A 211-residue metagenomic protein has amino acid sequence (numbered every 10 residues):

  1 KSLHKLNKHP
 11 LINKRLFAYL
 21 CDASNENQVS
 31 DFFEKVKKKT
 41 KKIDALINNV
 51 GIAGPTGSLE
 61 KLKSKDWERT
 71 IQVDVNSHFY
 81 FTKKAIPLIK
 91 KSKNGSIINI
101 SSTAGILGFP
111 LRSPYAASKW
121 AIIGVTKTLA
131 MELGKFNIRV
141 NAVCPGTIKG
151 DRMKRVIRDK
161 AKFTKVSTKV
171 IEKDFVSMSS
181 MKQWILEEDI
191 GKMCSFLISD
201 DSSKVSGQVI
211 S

Functional and structural regions predicted by a protein language model:
L20-D31, S64: The beta1-alpha1 cofactor-binding region of Rossmann-like NAD(H)/NADP(H)-dependent oxidoreductases
G57-L59, K63-I71, F175: Substrate-binding pocket helix/loop in short-chain dehydrogenase/reductase
L59-E60, L107-S113, K135-F136, K182 (+1 more regions): Active-site loop immediately N-terminal to the catalytic Tyr-X3-Lys motif of short-chain dehydrogenase/reductase
T82, S118, T126: Active-site helix of classical SDR
S102: Residue(s) in the substrate-gating loop at a strand-loop-helix junction that position the organic substrate next
G134, R139, V205-G207: Short, small/polar-rich loop/turn modules that mediate ligand/substrate recognition or access, typified
A142, V166-V205: C-terminal helical subdomain
